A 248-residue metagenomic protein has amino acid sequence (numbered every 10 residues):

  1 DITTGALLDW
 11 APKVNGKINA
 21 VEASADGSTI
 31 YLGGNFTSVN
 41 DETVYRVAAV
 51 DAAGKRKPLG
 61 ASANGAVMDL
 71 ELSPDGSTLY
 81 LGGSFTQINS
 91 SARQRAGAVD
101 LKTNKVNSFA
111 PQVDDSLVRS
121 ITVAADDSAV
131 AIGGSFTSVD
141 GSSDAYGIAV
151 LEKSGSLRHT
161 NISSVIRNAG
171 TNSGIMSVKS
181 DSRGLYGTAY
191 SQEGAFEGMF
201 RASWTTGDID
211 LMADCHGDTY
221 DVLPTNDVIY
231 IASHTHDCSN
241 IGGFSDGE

Functional and structural regions predicted by a protein language model:
D1-E248: Extracytoplasmic surface signature
